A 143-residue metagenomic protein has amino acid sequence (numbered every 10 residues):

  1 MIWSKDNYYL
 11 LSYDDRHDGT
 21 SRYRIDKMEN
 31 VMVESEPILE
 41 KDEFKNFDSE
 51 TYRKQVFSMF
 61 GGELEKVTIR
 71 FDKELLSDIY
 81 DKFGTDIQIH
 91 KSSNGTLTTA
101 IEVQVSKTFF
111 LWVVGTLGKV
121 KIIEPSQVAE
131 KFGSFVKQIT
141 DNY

Functional and structural regions predicted by a protein language model:
M1-S58, L64-T68: Core beta-strand-centered patch of the WYL/Sm-like small regulatory domain
S49-Y143: Polybasic (Lys/Arg-rich)
